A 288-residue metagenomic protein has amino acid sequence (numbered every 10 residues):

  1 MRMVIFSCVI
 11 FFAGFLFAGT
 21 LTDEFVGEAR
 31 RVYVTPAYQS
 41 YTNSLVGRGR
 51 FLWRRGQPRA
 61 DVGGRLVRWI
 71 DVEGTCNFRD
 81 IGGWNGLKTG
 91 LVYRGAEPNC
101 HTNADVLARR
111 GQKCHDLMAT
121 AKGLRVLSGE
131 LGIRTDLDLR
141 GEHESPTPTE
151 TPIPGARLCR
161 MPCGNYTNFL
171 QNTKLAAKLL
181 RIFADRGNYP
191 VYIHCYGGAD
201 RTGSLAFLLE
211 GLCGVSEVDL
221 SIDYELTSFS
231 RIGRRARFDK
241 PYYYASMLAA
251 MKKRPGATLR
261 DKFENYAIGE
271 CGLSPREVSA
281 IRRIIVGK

Functional and structural regions predicted by a protein language model:
M1-I5: Positively charged n-region of N-terminal signal peptides that target proteins for export
F6-F15: Bacterial N-terminal signal peptides
G14, A18-Y192, S204-K288: Cys-dependent protein tyrosine phosphatase-like superfamily
G197, R201-T202: Ser/Thr-glycine-rich phosphate-binding loops at phosphate-binding pockets of nucleotides, nucleotide cofactors
